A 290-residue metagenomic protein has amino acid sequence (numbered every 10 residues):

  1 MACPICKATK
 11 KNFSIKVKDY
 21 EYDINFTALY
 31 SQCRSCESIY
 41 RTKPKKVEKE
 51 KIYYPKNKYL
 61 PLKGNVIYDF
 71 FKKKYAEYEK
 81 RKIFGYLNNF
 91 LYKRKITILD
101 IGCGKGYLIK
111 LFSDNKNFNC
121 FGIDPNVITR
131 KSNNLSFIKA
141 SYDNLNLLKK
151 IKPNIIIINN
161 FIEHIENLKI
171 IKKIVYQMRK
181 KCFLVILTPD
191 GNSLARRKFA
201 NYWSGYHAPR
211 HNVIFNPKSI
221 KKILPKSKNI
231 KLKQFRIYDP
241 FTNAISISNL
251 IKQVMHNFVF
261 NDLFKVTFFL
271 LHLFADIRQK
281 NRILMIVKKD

Functional and structural regions predicted by a protein language model:
M1-I151, I155-N159, L168-I171, F235-I237 (+1 more regions): Conserved N-terminal segment of class I S-adenosyl-L-methionine
T27-A28, I158, E166-I174, F183-M285: S-adenosyl-L-methionine-dependent methyltransferase catalytic module, highlighting the catalytic core
I96, C182-F183: Surface-exposed loop/turn positions
M178-K180: A generic alpha-to-beta junction signature in SAM-dependent methyltransferases
V287-D290: Short beta-strand-to-coil "C-cap" segments at the C-terminal boundary of structured domains/repeats, marking
